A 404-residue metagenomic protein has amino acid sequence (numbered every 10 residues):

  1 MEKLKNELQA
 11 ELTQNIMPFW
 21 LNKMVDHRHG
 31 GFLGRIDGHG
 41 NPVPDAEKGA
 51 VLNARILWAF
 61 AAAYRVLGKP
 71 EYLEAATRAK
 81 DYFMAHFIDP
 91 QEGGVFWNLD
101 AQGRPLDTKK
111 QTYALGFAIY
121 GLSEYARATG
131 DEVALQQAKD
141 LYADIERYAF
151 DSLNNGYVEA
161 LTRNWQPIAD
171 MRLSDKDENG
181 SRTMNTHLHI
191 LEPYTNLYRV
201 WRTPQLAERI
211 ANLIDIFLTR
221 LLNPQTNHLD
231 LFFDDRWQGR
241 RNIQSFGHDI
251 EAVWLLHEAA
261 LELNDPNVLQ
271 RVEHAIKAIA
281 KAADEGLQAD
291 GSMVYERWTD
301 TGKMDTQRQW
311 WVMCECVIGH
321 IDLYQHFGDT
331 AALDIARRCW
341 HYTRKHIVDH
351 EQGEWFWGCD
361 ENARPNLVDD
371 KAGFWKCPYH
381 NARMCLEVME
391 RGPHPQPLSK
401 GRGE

Functional and structural regions predicted by a protein language model:
M1-P393: Glycan-recognition and catalytic cores of secretory/periplasmic carbohydrate-active enzymes
G392-E404: Intrinsic disorder/low-complexity segments
